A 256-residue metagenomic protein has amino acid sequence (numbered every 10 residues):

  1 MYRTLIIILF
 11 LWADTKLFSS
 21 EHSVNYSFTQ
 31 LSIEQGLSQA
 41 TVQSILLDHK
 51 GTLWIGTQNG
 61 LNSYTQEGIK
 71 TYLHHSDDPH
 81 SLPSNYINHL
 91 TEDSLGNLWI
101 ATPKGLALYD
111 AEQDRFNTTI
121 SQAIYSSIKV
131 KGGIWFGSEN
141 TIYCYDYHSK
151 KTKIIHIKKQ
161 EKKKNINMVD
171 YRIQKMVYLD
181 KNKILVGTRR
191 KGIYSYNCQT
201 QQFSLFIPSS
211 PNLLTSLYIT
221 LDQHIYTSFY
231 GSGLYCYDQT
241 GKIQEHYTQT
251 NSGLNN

Functional and structural regions predicted by a protein language model:
M1-N256: Carboxylate-rich, polar loop motifs that coordinate divalent cations or form catalytic acidic clusters
